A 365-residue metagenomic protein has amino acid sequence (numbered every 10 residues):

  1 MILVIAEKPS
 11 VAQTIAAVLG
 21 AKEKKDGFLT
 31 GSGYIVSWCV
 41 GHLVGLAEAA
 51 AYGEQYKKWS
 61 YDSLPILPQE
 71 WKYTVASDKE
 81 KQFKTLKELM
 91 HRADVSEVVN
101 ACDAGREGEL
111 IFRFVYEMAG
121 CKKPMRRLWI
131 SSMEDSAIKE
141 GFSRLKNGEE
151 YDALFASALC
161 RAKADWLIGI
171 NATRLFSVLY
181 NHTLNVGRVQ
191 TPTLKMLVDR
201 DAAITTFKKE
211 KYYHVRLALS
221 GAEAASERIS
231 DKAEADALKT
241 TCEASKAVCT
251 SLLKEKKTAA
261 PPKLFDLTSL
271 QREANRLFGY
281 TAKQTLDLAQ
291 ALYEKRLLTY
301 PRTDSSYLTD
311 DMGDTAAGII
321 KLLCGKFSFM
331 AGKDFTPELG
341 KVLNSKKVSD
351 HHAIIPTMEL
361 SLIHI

Functional and structural regions predicted by a protein language model:
M1-A162, W166, F335: Intrinsically disordered, low-complexity regulatory segments
I5-E7, C39, A101-D103, A218 (+4 more regions): Generic beta-strand/beta-sheet core signal
E7, V11, D78-L86, A104-V115 (+14 more regions): Helical mechanochemical/support elements of P-loop NTPase systems and associated helical scaffolds
V18-K22, L89, M118-K122, G141-G148 (+13 more regions): Conserved, well-folded catalytic cores of nucleic-acid-processing and energy-transducing macromolecular machines
L43-A76, E88, N181-Q290, E294 (+1 more regions): Long, highly charged, low-complexity internal segments
R161-N171, A260-F265, S269, D287-L298 (+1 more regions): Core structural elements
Y280-P337: Extended, well-ordered alpha-helical scaffold/bundle regions in very large, multi-domain proteins
I363-I365: Conserved small/polar residues in nucleotide/adenosyl-binding loops
